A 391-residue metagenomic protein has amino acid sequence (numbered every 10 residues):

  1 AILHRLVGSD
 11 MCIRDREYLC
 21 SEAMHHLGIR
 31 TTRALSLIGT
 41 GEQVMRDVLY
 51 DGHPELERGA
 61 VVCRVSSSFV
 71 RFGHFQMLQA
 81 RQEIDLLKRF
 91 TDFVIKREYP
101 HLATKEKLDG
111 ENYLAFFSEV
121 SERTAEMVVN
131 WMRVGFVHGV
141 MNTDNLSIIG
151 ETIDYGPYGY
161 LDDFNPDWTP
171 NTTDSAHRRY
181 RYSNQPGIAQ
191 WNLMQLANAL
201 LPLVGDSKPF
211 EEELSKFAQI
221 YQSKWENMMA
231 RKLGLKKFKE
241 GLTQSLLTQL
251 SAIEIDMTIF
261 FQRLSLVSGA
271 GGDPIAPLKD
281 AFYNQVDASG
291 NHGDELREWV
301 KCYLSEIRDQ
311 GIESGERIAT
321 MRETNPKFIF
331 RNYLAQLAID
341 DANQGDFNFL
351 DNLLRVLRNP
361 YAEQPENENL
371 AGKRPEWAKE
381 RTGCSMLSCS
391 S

Functional and structural regions predicted by a protein language model:
A1-G8, I13: Single conserved hydrophobic/aromatic residue that forms the stacking wall/gate of nucleotide- or nucleobase-binding
V7, V137, N142, S147: Canonical protein kinase catalytic loop motif
R14, V44-D47, D51-H138, I149-T248: ATP-dependent phospho-/nucleotidyl transfer catalytic cores
S21-M45: Glycine-rich phosphate/pyrophosphate-binding loops and their adjacent beta-strand/loop elements at enzyme active sites
A34-G39, N142-N145, E211-S215: Beta-strand segments within the central parallel beta-sheet cores of soluble alpha/beta enzyme folds
T40-L78, R355, N359-S391: Short terminal or interdomain "cap/linker" segment that borders an active site or interface and mediates
P170, D174-S391: Regulatory N- and C-terminal appendages and interdomain linkers associated with kinase/kinase-like NTP transferase
